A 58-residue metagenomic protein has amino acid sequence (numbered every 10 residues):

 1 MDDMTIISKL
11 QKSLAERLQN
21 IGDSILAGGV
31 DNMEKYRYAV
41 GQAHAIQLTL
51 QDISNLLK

Functional and structural regions predicted by a protein language model:
M1-N32: N-terminal acidic leader/helix
S24-K58: Short, charge-rich amphipathic interface segments used for partner binding and complex assembly
